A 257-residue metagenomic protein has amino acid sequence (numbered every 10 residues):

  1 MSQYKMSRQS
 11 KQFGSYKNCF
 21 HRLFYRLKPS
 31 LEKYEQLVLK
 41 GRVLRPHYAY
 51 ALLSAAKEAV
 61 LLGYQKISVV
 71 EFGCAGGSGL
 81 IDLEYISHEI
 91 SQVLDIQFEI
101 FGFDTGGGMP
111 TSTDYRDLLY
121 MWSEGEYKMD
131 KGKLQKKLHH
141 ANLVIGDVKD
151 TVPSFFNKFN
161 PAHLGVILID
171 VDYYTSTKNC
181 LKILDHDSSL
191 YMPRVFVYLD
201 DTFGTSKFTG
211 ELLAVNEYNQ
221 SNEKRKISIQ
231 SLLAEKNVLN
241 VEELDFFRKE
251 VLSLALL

Functional and structural regions predicted by a protein language model:
Q3-V70, C74-Y85, E89-V93, K207-L212: Class I SAM-dependent methyltransferase Rossmann-like catalytic core, especially the SAM/SAH-binding loop
K33-L37, K66-L257: S-adenosylmethionine/decaboxylated-SAM
